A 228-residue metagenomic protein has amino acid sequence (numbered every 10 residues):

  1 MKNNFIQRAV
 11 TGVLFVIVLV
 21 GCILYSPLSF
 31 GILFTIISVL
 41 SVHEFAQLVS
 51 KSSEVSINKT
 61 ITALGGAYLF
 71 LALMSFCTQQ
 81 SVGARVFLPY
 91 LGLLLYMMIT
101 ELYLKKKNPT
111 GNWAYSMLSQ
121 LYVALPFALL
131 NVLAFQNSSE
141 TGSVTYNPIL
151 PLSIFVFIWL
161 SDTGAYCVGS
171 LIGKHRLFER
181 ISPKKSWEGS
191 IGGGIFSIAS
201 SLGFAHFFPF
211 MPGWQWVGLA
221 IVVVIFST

Functional and structural regions predicted by a protein language model:
M1-V223: Membrane-embedded alpha-helical bundles of polytopic integral membrane proteins
F226-T228: Functionally important transmembrane alpha-helices
